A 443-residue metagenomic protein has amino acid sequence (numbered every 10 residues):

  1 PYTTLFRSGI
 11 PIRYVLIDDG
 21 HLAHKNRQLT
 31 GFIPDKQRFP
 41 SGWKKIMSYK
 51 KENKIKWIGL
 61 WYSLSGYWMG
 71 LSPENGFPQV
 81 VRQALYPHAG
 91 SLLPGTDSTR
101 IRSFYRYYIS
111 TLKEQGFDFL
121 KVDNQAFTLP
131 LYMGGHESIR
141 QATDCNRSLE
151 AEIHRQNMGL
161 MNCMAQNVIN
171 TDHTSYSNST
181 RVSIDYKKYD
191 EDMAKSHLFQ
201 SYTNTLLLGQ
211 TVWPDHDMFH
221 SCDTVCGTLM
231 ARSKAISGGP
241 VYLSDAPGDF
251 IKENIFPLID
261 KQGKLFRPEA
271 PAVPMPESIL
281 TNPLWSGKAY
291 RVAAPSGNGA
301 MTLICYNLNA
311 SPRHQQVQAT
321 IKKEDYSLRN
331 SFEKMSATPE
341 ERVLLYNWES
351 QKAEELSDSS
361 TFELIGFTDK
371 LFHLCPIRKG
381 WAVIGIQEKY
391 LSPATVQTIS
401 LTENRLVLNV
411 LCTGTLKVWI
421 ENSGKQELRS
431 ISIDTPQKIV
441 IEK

Functional and structural regions predicted by a protein language model:
P1-L5: Short, small-residue-biased leader/transition segments that mark boundaries at the very start of proteins
F6-I139: Aromatic-lined carbohydrate-binding/catalytic grooves of carbohydrate-active enzymes
H21-N26, S65-L71, F127-L131, N167-D172 (+7 more regions): Flexible loop/turn segments at secondary-structure boundaries
W68-K113, R147-N254, E269-K288: Glycan-recognition surfaces
L120, E341-V343, G414-W419, Q437: Short beta-strand/loop motifs in extracellular/secreted proteins, especially within beta-sandwich accessory domains
S233, S237-I279, M301-Q316, R342-T395: Catalytic cores of secreted or luminal carbohydrate-active enzymes
K234-S237, Y242, T281-T338, L371-R378 (+1 more regions): Carbohydrate-binding surface patches
E340-S359, K425-K443: Solvent-exposed beta-strand/loop surfaces of large extracellular or lumenal domains
